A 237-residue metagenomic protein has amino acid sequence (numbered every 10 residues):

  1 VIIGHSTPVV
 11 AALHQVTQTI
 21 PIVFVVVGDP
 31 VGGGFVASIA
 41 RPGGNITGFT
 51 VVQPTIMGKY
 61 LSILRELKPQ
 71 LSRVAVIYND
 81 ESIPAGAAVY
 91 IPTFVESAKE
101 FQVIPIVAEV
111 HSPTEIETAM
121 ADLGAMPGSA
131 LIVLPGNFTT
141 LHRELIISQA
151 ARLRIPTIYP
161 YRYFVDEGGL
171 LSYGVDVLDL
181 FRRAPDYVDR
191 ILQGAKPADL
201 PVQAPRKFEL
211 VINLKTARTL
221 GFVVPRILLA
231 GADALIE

Functional and structural regions predicted by a protein language model:
V1-E237: Short hydrophobic alpha-helices and adjacent helix-cap/hinge residues
